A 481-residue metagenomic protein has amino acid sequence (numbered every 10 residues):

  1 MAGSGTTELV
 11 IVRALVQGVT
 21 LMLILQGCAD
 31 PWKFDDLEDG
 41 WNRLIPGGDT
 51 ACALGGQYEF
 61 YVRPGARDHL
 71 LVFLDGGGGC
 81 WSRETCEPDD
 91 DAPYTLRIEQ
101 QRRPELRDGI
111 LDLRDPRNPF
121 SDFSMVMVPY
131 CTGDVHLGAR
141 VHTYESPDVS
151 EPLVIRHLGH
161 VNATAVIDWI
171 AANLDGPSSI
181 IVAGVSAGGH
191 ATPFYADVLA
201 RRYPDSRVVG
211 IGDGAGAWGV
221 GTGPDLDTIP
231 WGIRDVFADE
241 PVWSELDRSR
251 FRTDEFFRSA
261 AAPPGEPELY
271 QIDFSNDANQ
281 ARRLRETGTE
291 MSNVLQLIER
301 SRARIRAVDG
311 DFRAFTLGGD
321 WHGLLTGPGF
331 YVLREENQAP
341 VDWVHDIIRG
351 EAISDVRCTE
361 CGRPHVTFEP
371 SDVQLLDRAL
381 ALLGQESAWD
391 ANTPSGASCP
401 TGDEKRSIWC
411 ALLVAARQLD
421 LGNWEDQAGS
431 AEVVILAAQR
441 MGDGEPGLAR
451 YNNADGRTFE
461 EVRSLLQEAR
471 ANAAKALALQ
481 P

Functional and structural regions predicted by a protein language model:
M1-V12: N-terminal secretory signal peptides that target proteins for export/translocation
A14-Q26: Bacterial N-terminal signal peptides
A29-T367: C-terminal His-loop and adjacent cap/lid subdomain of alpha/beta-hydrolase
V72, M127, L376-E432, L436: Short N-proximal segments of mature Sec-exported proteins
W169, N173, V198-R202, S206 (+4 more regions): Structured segments of extracytoplasmic/periplasmic soluble domains in secreted or envelope-associated proteins
S186, D403-S407, T458: Short, structural beta-strand-to-alpha-helix junction motif
F368-D372: Ser/Thr/Pro-rich, acidic low-complexity intrinsically disordered regulatory segments
V414-P481: Compact alpha-helical subdomains of small soluble proteins
